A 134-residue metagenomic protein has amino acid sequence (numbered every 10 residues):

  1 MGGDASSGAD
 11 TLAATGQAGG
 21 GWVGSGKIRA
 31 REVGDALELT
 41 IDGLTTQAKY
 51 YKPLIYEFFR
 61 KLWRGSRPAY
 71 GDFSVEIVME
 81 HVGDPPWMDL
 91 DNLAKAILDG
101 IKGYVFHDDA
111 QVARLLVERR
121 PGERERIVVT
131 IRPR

Functional and structural regions predicted by a protein language model:
M1-R134: Acidic, proline/glycine-enriched N-terminal capping motif
